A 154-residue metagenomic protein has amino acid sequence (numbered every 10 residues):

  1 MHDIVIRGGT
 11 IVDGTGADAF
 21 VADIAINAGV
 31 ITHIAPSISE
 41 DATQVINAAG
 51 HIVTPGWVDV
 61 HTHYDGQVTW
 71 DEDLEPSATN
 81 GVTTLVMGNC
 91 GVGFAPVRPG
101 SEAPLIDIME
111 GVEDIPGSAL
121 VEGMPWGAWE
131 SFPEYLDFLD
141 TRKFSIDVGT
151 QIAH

Functional and structural regions predicted by a protein language model:
M1-R7, I11-G56: Histidine-rich, glycine-flanked metal-binding segment
D3-I4, I24, Y64, W126-E130: A short linear-motif detector with a strong N-terminal bias
V5, A25, D59, V86 (+1 more regions): Structured core elements
D13, D65, V92-P96: Flexible loop/turn segments at secondary-structure boundaries
T15, A35, G66-V68, V86: Activation segment
I52-P76: Di-metal (Zn2+ and/or Mg2+/Mn2+) metal-binding site signature of metallo-dependent hydrolases with the MBL/beta-CASP
W70-H154: Divalent-metal coordination cores built from histidine and acidic residues
